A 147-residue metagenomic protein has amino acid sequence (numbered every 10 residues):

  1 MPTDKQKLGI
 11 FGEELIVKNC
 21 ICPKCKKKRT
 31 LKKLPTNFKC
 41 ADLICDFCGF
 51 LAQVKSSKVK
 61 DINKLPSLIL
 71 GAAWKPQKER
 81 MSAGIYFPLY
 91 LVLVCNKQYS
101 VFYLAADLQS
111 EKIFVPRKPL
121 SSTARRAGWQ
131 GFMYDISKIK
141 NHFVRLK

Functional and structural regions predicted by a protein language model:
M1-L51, K55-K147: Nucleic-acid endonuclease domains
